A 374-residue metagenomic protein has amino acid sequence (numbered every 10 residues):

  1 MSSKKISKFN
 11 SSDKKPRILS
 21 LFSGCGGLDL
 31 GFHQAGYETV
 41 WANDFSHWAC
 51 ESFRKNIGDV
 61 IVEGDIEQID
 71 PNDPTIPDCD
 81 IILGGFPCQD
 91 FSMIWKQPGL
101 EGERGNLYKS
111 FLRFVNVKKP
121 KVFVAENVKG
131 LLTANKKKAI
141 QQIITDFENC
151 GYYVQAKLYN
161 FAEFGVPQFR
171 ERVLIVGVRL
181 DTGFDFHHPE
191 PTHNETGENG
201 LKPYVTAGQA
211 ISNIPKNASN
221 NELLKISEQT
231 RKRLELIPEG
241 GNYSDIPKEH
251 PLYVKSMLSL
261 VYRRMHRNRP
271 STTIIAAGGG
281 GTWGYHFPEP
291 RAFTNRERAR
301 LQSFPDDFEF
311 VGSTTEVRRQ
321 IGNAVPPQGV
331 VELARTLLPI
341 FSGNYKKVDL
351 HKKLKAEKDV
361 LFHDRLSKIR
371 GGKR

Functional and structural regions predicted by a protein language model:
S2-K121, K129-T133, K138-Q141, E148: Core alpha/beta nucleotide-donor-binding catalytic domains of modification enzymes
L21, A42, L132, K136 (+4 more regions): Aromatic-acidic/polar surface patches that form glycan- and anion
H47, E51, Q141, T145 (+3 more regions): A broad, structural surface signal
P71-C79, Q89-V261: Class I S-adenosyl-L-methionine
F86-P87, P120, P167, P305 (+1 more regions): Proline-centered helix-kink/hinge sites
N221-R374: C-terminal target-recognition/interaction regions appended to catalytic cores
